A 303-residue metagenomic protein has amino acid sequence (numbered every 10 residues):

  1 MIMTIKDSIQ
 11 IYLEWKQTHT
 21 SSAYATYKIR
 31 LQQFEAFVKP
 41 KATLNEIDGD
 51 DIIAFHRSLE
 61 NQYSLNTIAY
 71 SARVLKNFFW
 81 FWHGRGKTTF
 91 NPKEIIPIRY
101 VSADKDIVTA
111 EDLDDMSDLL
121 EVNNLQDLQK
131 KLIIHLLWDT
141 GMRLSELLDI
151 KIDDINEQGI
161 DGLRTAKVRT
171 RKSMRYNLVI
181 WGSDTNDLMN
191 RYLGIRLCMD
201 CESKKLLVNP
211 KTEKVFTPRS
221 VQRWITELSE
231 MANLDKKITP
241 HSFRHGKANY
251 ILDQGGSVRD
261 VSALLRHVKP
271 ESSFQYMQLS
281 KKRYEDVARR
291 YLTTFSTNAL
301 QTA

Functional and structural regions predicted by a protein language model:
M1-A303: Conserved catalytic core of the tyrosine transesterase superfamily
